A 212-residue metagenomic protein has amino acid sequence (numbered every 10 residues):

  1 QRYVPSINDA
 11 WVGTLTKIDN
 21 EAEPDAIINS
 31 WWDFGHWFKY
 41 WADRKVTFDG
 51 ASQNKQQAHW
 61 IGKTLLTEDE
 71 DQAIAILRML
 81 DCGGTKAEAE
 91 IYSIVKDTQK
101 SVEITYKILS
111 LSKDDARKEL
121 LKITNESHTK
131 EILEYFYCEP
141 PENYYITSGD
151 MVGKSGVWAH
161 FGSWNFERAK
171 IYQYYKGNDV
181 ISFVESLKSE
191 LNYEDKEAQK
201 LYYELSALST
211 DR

Functional and structural regions predicted by a protein language model:
Q1-R212: Extracytoplasmic
